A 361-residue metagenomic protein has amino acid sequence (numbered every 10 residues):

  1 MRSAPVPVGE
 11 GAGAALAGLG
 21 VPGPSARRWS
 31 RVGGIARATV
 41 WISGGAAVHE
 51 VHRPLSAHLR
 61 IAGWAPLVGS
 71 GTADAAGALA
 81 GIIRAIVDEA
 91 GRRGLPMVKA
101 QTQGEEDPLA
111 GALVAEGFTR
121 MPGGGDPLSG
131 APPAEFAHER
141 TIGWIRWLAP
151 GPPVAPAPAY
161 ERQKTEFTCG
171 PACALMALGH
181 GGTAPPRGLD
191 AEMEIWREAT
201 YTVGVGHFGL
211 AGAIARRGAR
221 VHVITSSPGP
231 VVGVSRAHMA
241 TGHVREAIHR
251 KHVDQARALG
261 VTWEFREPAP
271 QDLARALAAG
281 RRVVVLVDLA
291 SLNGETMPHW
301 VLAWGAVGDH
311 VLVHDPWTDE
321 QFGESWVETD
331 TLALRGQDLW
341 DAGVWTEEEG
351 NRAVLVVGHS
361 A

Functional and structural regions predicted by a protein language model:
G18-A38: Active-site rim helix/loop that mediates acceptor-substrate recognition in acyltransferases
P54-A73: Conserved acetyl-CoA binding element of GNAT-fold acetyltransferases
D74-G91: Conserved acetyl-CoA-binding loop-helix of GNAT-fold acetyltransferases
A90-G104: Conserved GNAT acetyl-CoA-binding A-motif
L95, E106-A112, W147-V154, A278 (+2 more regions): Noncatalytic regulatory segments and standalone regulatory/sensor domains
G104-G123: Conserved active-site alpha-helix within GNAT-family acetyltransferase domains
I145-I224: Active-site nucleophile-adjacent alpha helix/oxyanion-hole segment immediately C-terminal to the catalytic cysteine
H238-M239, H243-L312: Active-site-adjacent substructure of cysteine-protease-like catalytic cores
